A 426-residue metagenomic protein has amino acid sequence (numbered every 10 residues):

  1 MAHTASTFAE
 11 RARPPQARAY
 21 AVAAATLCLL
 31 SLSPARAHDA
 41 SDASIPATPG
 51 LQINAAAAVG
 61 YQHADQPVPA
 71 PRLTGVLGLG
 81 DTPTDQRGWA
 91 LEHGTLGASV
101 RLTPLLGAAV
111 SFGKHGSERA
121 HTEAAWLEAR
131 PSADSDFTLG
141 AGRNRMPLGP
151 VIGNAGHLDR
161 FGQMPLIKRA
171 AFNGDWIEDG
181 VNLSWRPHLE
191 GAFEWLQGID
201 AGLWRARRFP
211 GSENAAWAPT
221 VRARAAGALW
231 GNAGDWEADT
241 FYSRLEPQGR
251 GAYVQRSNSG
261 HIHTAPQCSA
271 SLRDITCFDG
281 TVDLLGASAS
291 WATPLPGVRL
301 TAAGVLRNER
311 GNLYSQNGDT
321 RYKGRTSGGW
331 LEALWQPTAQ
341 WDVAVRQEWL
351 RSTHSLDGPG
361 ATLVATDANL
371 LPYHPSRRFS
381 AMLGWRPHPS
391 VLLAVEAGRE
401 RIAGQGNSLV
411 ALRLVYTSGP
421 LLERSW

Functional and structural regions predicted by a protein language model:
A21-S31: Bacterial N-terminal signal peptides
A35-D85, P150, Q248-G251, W341 (+2 more regions): Outer-membrane beta-barrel biogenesis signature
I45-D65, P83-A206, E213-N232, W335-P337 (+2 more regions): Outer membrane beta-barrel
P46-T48, Q52, P69-L73, A228-N369: Detector for outer-membrane/organellar transmembrane beta-barrel domains, recognizing the amphipathic beta-strand
Y61-P67, G116-A120, P147-V151, L189-G191 (+8 more regions): Gram-negative outer-membrane beta-barrel proteins
T84-G88, H115-R119, A171-D175, P210-W217 (+6 more regions): Replace "Gram-negative outer membrane beta-barrel proteins" with "bacterial and organellar outer membrane beta-barrel
E92, H121-E123, R205, W217-P219 (+8 more regions): Transmembrane beta-barrel architecture of outer-membrane proteins
L183, W385, G406-W426: Outer-membrane beta-barrel "beta-signal"
